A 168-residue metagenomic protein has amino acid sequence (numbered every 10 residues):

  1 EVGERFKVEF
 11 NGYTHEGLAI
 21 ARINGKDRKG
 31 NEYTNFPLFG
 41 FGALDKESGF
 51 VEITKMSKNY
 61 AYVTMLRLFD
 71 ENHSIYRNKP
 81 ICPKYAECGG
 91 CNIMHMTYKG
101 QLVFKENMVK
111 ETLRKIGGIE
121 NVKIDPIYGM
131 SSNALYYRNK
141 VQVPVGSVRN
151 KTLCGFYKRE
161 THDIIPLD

Functional and structural regions predicted by a protein language model:
E1-D168: SAM-dependent transferase fold signal centered on methyltransferase-like domains, encompassing both Class I
